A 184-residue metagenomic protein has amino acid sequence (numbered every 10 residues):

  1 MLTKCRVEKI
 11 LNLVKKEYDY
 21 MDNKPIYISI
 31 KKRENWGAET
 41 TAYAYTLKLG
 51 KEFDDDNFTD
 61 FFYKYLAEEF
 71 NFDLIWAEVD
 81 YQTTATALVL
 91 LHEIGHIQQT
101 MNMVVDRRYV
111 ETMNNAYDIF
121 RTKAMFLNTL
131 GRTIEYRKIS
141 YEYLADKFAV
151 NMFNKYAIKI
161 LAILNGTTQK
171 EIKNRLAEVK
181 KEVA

Functional and structural regions predicted by a protein language model:
K4-D22: Zn2+-dependent metallopeptidase catalytic core
C5, A124-A184: Long, well-structured alpha-helical subdomains associated with metal-dependent extracellular/ecto-lumenal hydrolases
I10-L13, D56, Y81, A85 (+3 more regions): Active-site-proximal or metal-binding-adjacent scaffold patches in catalytic folds
S29-K31: Subset of outer-membrane beta-barrel
R33, G37-T84, I94-M101: Active-site scaffold of zinc-dependent metalloenzymes
T84-A85, T100-R137: Post-HEXXH active-site segment of zinc metalloproteases
T84-L88, H92-G95, Y143-F148: A structural signal for well-ordered alpha-helical segments within the folded catalytic domains of diverse enzymes
